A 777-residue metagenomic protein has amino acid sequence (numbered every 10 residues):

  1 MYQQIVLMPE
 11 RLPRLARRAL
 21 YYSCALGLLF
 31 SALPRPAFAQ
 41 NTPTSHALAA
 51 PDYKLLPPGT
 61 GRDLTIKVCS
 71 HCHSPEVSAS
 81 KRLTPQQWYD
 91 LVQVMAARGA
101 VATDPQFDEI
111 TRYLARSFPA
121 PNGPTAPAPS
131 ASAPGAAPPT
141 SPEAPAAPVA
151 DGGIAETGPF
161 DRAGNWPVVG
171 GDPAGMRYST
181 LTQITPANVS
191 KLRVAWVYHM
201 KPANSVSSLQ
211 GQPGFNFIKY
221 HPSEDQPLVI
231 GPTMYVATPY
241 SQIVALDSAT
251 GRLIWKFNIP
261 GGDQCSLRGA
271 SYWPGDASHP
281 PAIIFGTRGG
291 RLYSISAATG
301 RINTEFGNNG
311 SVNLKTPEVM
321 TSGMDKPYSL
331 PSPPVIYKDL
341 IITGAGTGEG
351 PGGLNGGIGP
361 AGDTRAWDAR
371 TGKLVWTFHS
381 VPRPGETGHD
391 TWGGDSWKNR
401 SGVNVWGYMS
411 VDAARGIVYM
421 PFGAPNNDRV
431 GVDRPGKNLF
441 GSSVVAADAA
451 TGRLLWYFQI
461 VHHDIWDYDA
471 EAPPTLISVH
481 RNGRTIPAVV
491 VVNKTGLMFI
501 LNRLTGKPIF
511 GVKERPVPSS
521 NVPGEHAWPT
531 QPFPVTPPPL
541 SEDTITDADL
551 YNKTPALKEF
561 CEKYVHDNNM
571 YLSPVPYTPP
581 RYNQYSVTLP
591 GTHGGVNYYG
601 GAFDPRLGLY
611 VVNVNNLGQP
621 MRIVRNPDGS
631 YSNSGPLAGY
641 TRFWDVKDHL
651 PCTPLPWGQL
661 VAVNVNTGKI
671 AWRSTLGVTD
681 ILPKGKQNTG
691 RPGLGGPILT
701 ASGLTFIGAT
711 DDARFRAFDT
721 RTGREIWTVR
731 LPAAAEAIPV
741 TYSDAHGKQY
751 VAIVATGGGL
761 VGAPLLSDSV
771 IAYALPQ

Functional and structural regions predicted by a protein language model:
A19-A32: Bacterial N-terminal signal peptides
Q40-L64, A97, P127, A150-I154: Electrostatic cytochrome c docking/interface patches
T65-E76, I110, L114: The canonical Cys-X-X-Cys-His
R98-G135, G286: C-terminal capping alpha-helices of c-type cytochrome domains
A137-S208, S380-T387, T554-Y582, I670: Blade/loop signatures of beta-propeller domains
W166-G170, F217-Q242, Q264-R291, K326-G356 (+11 more regions): Repeat-blade elements of multi-bladed beta-propeller folds
S190-K201, I243-Q264, D276-A277, L292-M324 (+9 more regions): Extracytoplasmic/lumenal domain signature
Q531, V535-L617, Q659: Long, low-complexity segments enriched in small/aliphatic residues
